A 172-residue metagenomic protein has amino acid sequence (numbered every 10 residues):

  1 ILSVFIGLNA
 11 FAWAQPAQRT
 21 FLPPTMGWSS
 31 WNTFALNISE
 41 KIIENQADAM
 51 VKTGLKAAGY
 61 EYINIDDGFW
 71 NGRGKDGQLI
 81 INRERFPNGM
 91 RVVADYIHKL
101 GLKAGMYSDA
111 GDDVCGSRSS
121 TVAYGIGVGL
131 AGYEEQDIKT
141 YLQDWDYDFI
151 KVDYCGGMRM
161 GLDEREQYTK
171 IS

Functional and structural regions predicted by a protein language model:
I1-N9: Bacterial N-terminal signal peptides
A12-P16: Boundary at the C-terminal end of the N-terminal hydrophobic targeting segment
R19-F34: Mature N-terminal segment immediately following signal peptide/propeptide cleavage in secreted/periplasmic
N32-M50: Hydrophobic alpha-helical membrane-insertion signals
S39, G161-E164: Short, solvent-exposed loop/turn segments at secondary-structure boundaries
E40-I43, M90, Y168: Generic preference for well-ordered alpha-helical elements
Q46, M50-M160: Aromatic-lined carbohydrate-binding/catalytic grooves of carbohydrate-active enzymes
R165-S172: Catalytic-core region of carbohydrate-active enzymes that cleave or remodel glycosidic bonds
